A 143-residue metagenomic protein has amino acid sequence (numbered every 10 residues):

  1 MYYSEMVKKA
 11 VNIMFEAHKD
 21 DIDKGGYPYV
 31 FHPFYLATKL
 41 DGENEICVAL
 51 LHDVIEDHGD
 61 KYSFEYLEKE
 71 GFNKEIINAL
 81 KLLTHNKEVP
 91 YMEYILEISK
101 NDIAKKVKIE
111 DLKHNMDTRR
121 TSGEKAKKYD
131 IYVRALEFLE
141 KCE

Functional and structural regions predicted by a protein language model:
M1-E143: Active-site helical microenvironments for divalent-metal-assisted chemistry
